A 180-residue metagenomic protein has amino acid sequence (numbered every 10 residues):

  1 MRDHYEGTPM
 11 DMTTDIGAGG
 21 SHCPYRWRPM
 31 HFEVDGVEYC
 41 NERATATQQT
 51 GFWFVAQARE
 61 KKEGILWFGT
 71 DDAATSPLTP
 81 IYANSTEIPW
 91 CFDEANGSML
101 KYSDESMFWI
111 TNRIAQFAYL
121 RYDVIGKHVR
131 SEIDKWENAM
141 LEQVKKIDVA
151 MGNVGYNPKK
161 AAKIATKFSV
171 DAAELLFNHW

Functional and structural regions predicted by a protein language model:
M1-W180: C-terminus-biased signal that marks the final domain/tail of proteins
